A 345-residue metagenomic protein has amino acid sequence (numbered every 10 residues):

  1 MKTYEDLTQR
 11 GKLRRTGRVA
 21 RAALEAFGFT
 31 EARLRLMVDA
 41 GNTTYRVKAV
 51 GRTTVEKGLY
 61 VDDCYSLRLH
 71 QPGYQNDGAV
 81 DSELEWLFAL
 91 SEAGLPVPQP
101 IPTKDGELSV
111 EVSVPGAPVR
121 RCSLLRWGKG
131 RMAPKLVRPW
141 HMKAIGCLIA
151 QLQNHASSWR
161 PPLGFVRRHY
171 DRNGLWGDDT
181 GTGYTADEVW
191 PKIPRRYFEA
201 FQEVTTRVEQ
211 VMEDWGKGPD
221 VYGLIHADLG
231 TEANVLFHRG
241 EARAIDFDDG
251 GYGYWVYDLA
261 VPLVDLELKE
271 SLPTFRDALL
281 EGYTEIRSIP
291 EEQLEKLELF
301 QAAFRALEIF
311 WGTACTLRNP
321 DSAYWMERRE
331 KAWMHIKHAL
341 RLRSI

Functional and structural regions predicted by a protein language model:
M1-E31: Juxta-kinase regulatory segment immediately upstream of eukaryotic protein kinase catalytic domains
T3-L7, E308-I345: ATP/Mg2+ or Mg2+-diphosphate-binding catalytic cores that bind nucleotide phosphates or diphosphates via glycine-rich
L34-V38: Protein kinase glycine-rich loop
N42-D62, S66, P100, T206-V256: Active-site acidic catalytic loop and adjacent metal/ATP-binding pocket of ATP-dependent phosphoryl transfer enzymes
A49-L163: ATP-binding pocket architecture of kinase catalytic cores
P72, G106, P118-K135, G181-W190 (+1 more regions): A glycine-centered beta->alpha junction motif in the catalytic cores of kinase/phosphotransferase enzymes
K135-E199, Y222: A cross-family kinase active-site recognition segment
V256-S288, A302-P320: Active-site activation/catalytic loop segments of kinase-like enzymes and analogous catalytic loops in related
